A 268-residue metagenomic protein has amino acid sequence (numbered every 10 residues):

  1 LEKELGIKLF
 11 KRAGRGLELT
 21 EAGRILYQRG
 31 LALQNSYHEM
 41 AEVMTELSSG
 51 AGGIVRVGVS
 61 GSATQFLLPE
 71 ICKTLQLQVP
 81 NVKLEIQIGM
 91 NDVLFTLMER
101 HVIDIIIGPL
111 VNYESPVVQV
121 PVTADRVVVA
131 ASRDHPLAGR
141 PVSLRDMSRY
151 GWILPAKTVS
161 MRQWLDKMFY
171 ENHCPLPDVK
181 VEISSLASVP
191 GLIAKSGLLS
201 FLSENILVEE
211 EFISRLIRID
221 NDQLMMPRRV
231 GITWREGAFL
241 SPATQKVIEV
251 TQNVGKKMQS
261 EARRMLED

Functional and structural regions predicted by a protein language model:
E2-L19: A short LG(V/I)-centered, amphipathic sequence patch enriched for acidic residue(s) preceding the LG motif
E4-L5, L26-S48, M258-E261: Alpha-helical linker/hinge and terminal dimerization helices associated with HTH transcriptional regulators
T20-G23, V57, L97-E99, M147 (+2 more regions): Hydrophobic residues within well-ordered alpha-helices
Q28, A32-N35, L47, E70-T74 (+5 more regions): Short beta-strand-centered segments that line the small-molecule binding cleft or hinge of alpha/beta clamshell
G52-S115, P175, E182-I183: Central regulatory/effector-binding core of bacterial HTH transcription factors
L67, S188, I217-E261: A late-sequence structural motif
M90-I103, P109, M161-R218: Hydrophobic hinge/microswitch elements
L137, G151-N172, L240-E249, G255-L266: Secondary-structure junction motif
